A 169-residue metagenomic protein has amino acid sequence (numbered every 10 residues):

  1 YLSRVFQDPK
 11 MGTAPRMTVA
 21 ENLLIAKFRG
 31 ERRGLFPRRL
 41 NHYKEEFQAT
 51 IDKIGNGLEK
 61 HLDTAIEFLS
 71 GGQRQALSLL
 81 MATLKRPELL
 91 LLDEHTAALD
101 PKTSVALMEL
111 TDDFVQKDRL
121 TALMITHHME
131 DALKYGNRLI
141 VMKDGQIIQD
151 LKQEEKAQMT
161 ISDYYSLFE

Functional and structural regions predicted by a protein language model:
M17-R29: Q-loop/switch helix immediately C-terminal to the Walker
T50-E67: Conserved ABC nucleotide-binding domain
A82-T83: ABC ATPase C-loop
L90-D93: Catalytic Walker B motif of ABC-type/P-loop ATPase nucleotide-binding domains
P101-T103: Helix N-cap at the start of a conserved alpha-helix in ABC-type nucleotide-binding domains
V105-K117: Helical segment within the ABC ATPase nucleotide-binding domain
T126-H127: H-loop/switch region of ABC-family ATPase nucleotide-binding domains
Q146-E169: Conserved beta-strand-loop-alpha-helix hinge in the C-terminal portion of ABC ATPase nucleotide-binding domains
